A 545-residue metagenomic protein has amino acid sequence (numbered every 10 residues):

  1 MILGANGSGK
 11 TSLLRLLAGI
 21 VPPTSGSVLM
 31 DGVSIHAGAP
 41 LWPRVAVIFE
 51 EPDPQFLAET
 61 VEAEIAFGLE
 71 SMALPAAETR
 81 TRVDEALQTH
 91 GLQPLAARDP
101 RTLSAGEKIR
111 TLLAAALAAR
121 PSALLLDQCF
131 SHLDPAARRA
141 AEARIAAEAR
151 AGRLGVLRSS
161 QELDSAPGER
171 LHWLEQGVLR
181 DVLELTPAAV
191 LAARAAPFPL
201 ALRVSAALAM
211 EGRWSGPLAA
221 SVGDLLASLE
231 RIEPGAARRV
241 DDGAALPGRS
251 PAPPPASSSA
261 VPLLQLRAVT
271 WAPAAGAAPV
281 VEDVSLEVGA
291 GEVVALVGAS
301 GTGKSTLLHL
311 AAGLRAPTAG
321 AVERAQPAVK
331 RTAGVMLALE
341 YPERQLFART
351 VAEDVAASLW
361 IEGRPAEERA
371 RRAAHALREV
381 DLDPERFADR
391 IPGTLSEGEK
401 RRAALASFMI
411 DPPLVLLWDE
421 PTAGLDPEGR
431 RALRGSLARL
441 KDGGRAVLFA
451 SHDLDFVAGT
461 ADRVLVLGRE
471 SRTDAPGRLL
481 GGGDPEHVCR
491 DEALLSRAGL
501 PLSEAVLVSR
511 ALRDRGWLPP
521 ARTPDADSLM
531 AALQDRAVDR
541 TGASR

Functional and structural regions predicted by a protein language model:
L3-A5, V297-A299: The feature captures the beta-strand-to-loop junction immediately N-terminal to the Walker
A18, A312: Helix-to-loop junction immediately C-terminal to a conserved catalytic motif
G26-A37, P43, G320-A333: Conserved ABC transporter NBD signature motif
E78-L95, E368-R386: Conserved ABC ATPase "signature" region
D99-L103, I391-L395: Conserved ABC ATPase signature
A116-L117, F408-M409: ABC ATPase C-loop
L124-D127, L416-D419: Catalytic Walker B motif of ABC-type/P-loop ATPase nucleotide-binding domains
R158-Q161, S451-H452: H-loop/switch region of ABC-family ATPase nucleotide-binding domains
